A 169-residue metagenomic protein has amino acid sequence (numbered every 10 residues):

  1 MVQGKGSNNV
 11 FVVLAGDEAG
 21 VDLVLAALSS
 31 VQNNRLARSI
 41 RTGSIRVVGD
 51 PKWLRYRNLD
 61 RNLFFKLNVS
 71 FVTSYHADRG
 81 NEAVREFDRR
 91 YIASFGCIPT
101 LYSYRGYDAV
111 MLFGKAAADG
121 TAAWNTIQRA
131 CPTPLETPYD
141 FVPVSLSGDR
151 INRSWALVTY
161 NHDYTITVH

Functional and structural regions predicted by a protein language model:
M1-H169: Extracytosolic ligand-binding ectodomains
